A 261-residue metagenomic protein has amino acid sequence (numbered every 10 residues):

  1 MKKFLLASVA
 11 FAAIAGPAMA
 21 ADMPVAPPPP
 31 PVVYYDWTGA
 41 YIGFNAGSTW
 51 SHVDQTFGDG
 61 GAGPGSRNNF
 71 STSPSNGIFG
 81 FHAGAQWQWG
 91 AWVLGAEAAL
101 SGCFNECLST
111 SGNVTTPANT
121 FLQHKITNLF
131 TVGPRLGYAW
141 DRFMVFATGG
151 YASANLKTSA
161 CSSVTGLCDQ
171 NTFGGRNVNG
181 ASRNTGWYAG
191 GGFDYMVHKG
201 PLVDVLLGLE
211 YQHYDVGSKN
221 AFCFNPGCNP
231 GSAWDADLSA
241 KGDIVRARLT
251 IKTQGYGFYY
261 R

Functional and structural regions predicted by a protein language model:
K2-R261: Gram-negative outer-membrane beta-barrel domains
